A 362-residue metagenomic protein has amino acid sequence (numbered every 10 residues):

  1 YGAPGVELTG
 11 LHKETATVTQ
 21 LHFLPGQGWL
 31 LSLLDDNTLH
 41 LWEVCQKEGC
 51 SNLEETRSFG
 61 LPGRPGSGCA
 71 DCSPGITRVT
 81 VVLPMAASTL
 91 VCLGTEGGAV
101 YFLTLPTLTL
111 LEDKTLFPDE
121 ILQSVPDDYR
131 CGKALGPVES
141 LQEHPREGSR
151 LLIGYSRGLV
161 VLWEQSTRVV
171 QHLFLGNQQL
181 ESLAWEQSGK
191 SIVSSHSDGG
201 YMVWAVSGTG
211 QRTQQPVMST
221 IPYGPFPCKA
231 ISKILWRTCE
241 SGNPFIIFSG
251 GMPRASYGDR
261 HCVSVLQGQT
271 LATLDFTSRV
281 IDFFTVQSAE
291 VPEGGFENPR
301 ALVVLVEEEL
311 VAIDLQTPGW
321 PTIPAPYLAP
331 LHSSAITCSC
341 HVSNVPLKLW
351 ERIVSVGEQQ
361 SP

Functional and structural regions predicted by a protein language model:
Y1-L30, Q178: General structural concept
Y1-L8, L41-S67, A99-D128, Y155-F174 (+3 more regions): Per-blade loop-tip surfaces of WD-repeat and WD-like beta-propellers in eukaryotic adaptors/scaffolds
T15-F23, R64-P84, Q123-H144, Q178-W185 (+4 more regions): Canonical WD40 repeat/beta-propeller blade segments in eukaryotic WD-repeat proteins
Q27-L31, T80, A87-C92, V100 (+9 more regions): Structural hallmark of WD40 beta-propellers
G28, D36-L39, G97-V100, R157-V160 (+6 more regions): Loop/turn residues immediately N-terminal
L33-D35, V44, G94-T95, L105 (+5 more regions): Beta-strand C-termini and the immediately following turn/loop, strongest in propeller blades
P74, F226-I247, P253-S264, D275-P362: Long, intrinsically disordered, low-complexity acidic/Ser/Thr/Pro-rich regions that flank or link folded repeat-rich
